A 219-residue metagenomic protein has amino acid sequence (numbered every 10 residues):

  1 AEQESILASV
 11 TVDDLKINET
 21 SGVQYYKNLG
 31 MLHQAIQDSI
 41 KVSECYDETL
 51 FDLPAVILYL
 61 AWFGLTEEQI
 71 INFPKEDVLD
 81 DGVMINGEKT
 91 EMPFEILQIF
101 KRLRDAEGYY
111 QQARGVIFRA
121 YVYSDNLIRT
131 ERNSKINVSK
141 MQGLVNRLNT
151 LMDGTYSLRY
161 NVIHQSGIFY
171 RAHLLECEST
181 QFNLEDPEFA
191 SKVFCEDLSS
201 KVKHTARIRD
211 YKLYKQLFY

Functional and structural regions predicted by a protein language model:
Q3-S39: Flexible interdomain linker/hinge and immediately adjacent N-terminus of the catalytic tyrosine-recombinase domain
N18-Y25, V122-L144: An acidic intrinsically disordered interaction segment
L29, L50-A55, V138-Q142, N161-Q165 (+1 more regions): Short, leucine-enriched amphipathic alpha-helices that occur as contiguous helical runs
L32-E44, Q142-T155: Short amphipathic alpha-helical segments and their helix-coil junctions
Q34-L65: Basic, Lys/Arg- and aromatic-enriched nucleic-acid-binding interface segment
V56-G82: Short, charged phosphate-coordinating catalytic segments
N86-E131: Basic, alpha-helical nucleic-acid-contacting "clamp/cap" segments
L144-D210, Y214-Y219: Short, basic (Lys/Arg/His-rich) helix/loop patches that form interaction surfaces in the mid-to-C-terminal regions
